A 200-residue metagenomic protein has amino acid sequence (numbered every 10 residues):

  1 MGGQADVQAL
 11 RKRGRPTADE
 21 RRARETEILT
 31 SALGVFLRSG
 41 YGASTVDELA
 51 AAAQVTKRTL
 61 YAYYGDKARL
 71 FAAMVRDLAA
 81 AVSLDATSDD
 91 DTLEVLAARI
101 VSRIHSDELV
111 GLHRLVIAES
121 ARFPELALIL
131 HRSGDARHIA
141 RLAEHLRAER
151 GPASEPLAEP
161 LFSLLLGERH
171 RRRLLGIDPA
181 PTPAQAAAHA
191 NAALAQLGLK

Functional and structural regions predicted by a protein language model:
M1-S39, A43-V55, A62, A68-R69: Basic, helix-initiating cap at the start of DNA-binding domains
R24, K67, M74, L78 (+5 more regions): Hydrophobic/aromatic residues within well-ordered alpha-helical segments
F36, Y41, T45-V46, T56-K57 (+6 more regions): Amphipathic alpha-helical segments enriched in hydrophobic/aromatic and basic residues that form the DNA-contacting
D66, R122-P124, G167: Short loop-to-helix capping motifs
A72-I104: Amphipathic alpha-helical linker/stalk segments
I104-S133, L174-L175: Amphipathic alpha-helical segments used for helix-helix packing
G111, P124-G151, E155, E159: Amphipathic alpha-helical packing segments from all-alpha helical-bundle domains
R147-L194: Hydrophobic/aromatic-rich alpha-helical bundle segments in the mid-to-C-terminal region
